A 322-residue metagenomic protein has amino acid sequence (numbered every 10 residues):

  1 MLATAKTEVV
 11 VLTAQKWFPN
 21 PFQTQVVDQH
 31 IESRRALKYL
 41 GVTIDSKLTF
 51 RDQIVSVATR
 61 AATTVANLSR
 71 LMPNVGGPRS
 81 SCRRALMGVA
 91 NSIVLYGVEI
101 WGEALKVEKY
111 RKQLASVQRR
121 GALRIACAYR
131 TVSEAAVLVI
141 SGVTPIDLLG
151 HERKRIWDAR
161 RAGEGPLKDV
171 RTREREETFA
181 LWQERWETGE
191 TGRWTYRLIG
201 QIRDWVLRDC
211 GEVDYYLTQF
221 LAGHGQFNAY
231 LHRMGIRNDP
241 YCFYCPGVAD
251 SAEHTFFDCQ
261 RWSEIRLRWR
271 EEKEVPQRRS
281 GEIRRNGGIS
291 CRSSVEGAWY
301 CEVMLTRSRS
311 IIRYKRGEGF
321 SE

Functional and structural regions predicted by a protein language model:
L2-R35: Short, conserved micro-motifs composed of acidic
A5-Q15, A85-L86, K109-L114, A136-V143: A glycine-rich phosphate-binding loop feature that marks nucleotide/adenosyl-phosphate handling sites
Q29-W101: Basic, alpha-helical interaction scaffolds
I100-K112: Acidic, serine/threonine/proline-rich low-complexity intrinsically disordered regions
Y110-T131: Two-metal-ion acidic nuclease core segments, chiefly of the RNase H-like superfamily
A136-Y216: Extended C-terminal regions of large enzymes
W205, C210-E322: Family-specific functional microsites
